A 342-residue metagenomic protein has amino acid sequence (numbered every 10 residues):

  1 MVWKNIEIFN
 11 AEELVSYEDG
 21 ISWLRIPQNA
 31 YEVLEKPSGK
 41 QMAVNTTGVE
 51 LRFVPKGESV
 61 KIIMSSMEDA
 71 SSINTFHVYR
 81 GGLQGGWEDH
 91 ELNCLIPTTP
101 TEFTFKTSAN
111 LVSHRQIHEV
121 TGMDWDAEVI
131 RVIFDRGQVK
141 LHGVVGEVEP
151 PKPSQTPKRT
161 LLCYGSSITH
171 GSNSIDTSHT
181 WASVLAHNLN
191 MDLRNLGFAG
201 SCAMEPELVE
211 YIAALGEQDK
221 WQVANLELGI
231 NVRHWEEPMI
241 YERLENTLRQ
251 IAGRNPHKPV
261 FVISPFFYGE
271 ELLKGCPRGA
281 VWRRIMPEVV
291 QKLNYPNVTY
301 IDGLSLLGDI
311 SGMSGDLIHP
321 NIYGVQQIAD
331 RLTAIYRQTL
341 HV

Functional and structural regions predicted by a protein language model:
M1-L161, R337-V342: N-terminal secretory targeting modules
V44, G57, E207-V342: Alpha-helical cap/lid subdomain in secreted, periplasmic, or secretory-pathway luminal O-acyl-processing enzymes
I62, R194-G197, V262: A structural signal for short, well-ordered beta-strand segments and their strand-loop junctions that often border
S66-E68, S167, I230, F266: Residue-level signal for short, function-critical loop segments
G85, H170, C202, G269 (+1 more regions): Flexible, glycine-rich phosphate/dinucleotide-binding loops and adjacent beta-alpha linkers at cofactor/substrate
T101-L111, R159-D176, T247-P256: Short N-terminal secondary-structure initiator segments
M123, R131-C202, E207-Q218: Serine-esterase "nucleophile elbow" of acetyl-processing enzymes
